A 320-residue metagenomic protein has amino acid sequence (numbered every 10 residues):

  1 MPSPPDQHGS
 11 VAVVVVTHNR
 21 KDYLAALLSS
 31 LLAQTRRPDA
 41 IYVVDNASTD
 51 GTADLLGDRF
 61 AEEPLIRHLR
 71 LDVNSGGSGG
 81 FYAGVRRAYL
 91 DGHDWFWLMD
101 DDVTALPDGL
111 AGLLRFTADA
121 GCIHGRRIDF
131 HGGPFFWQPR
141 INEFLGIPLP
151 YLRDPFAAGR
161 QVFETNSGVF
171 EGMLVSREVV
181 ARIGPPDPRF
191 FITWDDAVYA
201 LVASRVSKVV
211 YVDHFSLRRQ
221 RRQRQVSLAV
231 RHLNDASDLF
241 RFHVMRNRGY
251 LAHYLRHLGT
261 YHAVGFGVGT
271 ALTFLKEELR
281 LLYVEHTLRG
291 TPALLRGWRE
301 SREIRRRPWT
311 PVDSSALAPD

Functional and structural regions predicted by a protein language model:
S29-P38: Short, acidic, metal-binding catalytic loop of nucleotide-sugar glycosyltransferases
S30, D45-D54, V73, V103: A conserved acidic beta->alpha catalytic loop
L71-D91: Glycine-rich, basic loop-to-helix element that forms the pyrophosphate-binding segment of sugar-nucleotide handling
H93-D102: Short beta-strand-to-loop acidic/aromatic patch adjacent to the donor-nucleotide binding site
D108-Q138: Conserved donor NDP-sugar-binding/catalytic core segment of glycosyltransferases
P155-V175: A recurrent flexible, glycine/aromatic-enriched loop bordering the glycosyltransferase active site that acts as
M173, V179-G184, R189-F215: A short, conserved alpha-helix in the catalytic core of glycosyltransferases
R256-D320: Non-catalytic, C-terminal membrane-associated alpha-helical segments of glycosyltransferases
